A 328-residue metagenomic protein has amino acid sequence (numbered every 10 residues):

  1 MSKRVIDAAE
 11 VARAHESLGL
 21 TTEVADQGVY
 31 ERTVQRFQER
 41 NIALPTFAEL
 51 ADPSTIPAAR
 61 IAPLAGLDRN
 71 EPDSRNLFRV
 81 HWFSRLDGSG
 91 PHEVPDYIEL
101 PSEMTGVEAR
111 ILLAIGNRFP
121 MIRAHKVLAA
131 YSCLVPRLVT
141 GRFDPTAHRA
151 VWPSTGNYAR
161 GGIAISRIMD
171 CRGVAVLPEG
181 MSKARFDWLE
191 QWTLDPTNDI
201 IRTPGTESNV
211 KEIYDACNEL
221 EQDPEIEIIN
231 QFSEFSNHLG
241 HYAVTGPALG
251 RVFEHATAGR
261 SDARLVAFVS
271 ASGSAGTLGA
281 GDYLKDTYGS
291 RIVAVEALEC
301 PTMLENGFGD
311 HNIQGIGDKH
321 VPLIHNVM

Functional and structural regions predicted by a protein language model:
H15-T146: Positively charged, low-complexity intrinsically disordered leader regions
L128-R149, A159, T245-R260: Short internal alpha-helix immediately C-terminal to a glycine-rich phosphate-binding loop in Rossmann-like
G141-G180, R260-T277, I292: A short, small-residue-rich loop immediately preceding and capping a beta-strand
R149, R160-E219, T302-I316: Active-site-proximal loop->helix
V176, T203, Q231, V295-A297: Generic beta-sheet signal
I213-E225, S233, K285-M328: Active-site/ligand-binding loops adjacent to catalytic centers
L220-G279: Active-site/ligand-binding-proximal alpha/beta "capping" segment
